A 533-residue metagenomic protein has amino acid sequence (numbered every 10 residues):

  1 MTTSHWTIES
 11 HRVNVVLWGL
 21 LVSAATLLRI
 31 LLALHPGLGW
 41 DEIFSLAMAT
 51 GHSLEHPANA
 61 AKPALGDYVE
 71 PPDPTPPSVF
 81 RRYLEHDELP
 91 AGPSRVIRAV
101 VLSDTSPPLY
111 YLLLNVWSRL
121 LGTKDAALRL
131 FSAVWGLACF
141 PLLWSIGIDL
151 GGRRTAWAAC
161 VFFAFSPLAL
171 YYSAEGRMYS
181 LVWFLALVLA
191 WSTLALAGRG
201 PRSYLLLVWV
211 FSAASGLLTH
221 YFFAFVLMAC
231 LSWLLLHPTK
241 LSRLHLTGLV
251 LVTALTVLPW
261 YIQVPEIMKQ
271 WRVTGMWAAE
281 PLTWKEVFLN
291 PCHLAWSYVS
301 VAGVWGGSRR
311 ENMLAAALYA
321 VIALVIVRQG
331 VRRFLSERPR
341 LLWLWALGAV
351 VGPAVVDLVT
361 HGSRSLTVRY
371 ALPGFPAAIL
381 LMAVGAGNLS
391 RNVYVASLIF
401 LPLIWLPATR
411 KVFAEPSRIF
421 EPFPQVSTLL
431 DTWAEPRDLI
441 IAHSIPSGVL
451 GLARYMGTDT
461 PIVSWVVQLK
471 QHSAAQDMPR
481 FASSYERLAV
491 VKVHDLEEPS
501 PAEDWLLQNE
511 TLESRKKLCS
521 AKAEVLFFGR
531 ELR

Functional and structural regions predicted by a protein language model:
M1-H5: N-terminal secretory signal peptides that target proteins for export/translocation
W6-G19: N-terminal membrane topogenic signal
W18-L532: Membrane-proximal helix-loop-helix interfaces that form the catalytic/acceptor-binding platform of multi-pass membrane
